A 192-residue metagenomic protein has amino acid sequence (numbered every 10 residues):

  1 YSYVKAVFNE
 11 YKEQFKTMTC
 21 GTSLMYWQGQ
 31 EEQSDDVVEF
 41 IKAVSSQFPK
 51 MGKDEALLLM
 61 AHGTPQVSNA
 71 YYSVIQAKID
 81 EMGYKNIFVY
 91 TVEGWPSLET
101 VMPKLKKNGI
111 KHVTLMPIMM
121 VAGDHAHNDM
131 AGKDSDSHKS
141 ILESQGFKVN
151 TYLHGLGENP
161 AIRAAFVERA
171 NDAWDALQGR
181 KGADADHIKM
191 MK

Functional and structural regions predicted by a protein language model:
Y1-T114, M119-K192: Extended amphipathic ligand-handling, pore-lining, and cofactor/metal-binding catalytic surfaces
